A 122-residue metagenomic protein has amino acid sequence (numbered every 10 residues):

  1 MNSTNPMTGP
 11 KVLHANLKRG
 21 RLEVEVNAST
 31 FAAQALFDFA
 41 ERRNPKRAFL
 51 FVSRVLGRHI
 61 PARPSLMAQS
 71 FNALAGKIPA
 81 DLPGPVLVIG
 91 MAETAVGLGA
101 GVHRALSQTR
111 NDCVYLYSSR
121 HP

Functional and structural regions predicted by a protein language model:
M1-P122: PRPP-associated nucleotide enzymes
